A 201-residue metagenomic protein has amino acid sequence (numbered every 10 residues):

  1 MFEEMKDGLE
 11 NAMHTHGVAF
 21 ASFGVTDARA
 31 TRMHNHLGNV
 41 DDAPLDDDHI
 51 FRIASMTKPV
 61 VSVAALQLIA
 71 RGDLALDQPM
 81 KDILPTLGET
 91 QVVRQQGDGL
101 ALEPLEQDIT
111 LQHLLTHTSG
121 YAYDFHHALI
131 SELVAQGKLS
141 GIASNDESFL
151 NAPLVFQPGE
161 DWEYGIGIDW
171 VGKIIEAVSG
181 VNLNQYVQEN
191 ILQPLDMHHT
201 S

Functional and structural regions predicted by a protein language model:
F2-I53, D73, V92-Q96: Short, conserved catalytic-motif segment at the N-terminal edge
M5, I53, T57, V61 (+3 more regions): Hydrophobic (often cysteine-bearing) scaffold residues that line and stabilize catalytic clefts of nucleotide/cofactor
G8, A64, N145, F149 (+2 more regions): Short, hydrophobic/aromatic alpha-helical segments in well-folded domains
A12, I174, P194: Short alpha-helical functional segments enriched in proximate histidine and acidic residues
D27, A43-E163: Active-site-proximal loop and beta-strand segments within enzyme catalytic domains
N35, A143, M197-S201: Short, intrinsically disordered, charge-balanced linker/junction segments flanking boundaries in proteins
Q67-T86, V178-H199: Short, well-structured active-site flanking segments
L114-H117, G167-A177: Active-site-proximal alpha-helical segments within enzyme catalytic domains
